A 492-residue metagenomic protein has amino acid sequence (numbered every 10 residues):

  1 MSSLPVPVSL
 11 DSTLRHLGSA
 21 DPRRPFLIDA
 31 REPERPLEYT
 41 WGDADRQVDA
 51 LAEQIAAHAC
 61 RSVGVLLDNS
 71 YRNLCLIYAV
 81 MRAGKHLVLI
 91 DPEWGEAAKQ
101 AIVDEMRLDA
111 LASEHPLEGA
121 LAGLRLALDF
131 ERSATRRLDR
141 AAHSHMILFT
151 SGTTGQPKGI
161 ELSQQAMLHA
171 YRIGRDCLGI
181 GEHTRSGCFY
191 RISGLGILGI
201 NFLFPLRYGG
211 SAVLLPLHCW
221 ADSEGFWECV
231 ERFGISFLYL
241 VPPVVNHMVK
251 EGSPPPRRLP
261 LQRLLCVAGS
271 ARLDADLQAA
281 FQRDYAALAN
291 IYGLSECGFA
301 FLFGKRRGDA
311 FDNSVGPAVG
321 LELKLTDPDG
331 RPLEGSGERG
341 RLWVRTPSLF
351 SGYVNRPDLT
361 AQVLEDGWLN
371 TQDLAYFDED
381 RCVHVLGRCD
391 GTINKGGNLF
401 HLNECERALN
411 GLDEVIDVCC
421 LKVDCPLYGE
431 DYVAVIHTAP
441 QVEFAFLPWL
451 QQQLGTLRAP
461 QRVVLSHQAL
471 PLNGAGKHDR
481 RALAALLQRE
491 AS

Functional and structural regions predicted by a protein language model:
P5-V8, D21-P25, E131-F149, Q156 (+1 more regions): Conserved pre-ATP/AMP-binding loop-to-beta segment of ANL
R23-H58, S70, A97-Q100, L162-Q165: Conserved AMP-binding/adenylate-forming core of the ANL superfamily
L37-G42, H145-R172: Conserved AMP-binding A3 loop
L168-R185, L195-S236, E251: Conserved AMP-binding/adenylation subdomain of ANL enzymes
I235-Y239, K250-F311, E322: Gly/Ser/Thr-rich phosphate-binding loop
P317-G320, R331-Q362, N398-F400: Conserved ATP/PPi-binding loop(s) of AMP-dependent carboxylate-activating enzymes
T346, S351-G352, Q372-R458, A469 (+1 more regions): AMP-binding/adenylate-forming catalytic core of the ANL superfamily
L454-H478: AMP-binding/adenylate-forming catalytic domain of the ANL superfamily
